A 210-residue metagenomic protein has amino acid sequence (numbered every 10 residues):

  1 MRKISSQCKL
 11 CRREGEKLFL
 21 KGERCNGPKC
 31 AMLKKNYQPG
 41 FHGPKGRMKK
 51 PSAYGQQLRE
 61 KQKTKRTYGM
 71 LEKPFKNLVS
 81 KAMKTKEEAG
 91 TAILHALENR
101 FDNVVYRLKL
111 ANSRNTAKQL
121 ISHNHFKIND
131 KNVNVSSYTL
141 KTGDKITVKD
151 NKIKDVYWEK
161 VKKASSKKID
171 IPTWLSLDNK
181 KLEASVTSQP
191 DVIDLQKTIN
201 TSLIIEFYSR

Functional and structural regions predicted by a protein language model:
M1-L108, V135-R210: Ferredoxin-like alpha/beta domains used as RNA- or RNAP-binding modules
R107, S122-H123: Short, intrinsically disordered, mixed-charge
N112: Conserved, well-structured core segments that form or line functional sites
T116: A contiguous binding-surface segment within folded domains or other stable secondary-structure elements
L120-I121, L140: Short, well-ordered loop/turn sites that connect or cap secondary structure elements
N124-K127, N132-N134: Glycine- and Gly-Pro-enriched alpha-helical subdomains that act as flexible, kink-prone "lid/hinge" or packing modules
